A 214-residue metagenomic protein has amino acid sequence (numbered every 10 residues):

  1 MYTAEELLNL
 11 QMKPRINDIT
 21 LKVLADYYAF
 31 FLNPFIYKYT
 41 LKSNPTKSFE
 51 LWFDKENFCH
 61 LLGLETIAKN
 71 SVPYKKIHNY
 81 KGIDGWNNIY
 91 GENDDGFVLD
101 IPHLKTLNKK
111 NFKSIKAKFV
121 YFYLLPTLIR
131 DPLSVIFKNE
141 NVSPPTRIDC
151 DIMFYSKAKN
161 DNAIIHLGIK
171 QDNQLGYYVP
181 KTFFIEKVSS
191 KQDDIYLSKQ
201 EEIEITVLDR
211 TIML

Functional and structural regions predicted by a protein language model:
M1-I152: An acidic, glycine-rich, mixed-charge low-complexity segment common to nucleic-acid enzymes
N111-T211: Conserved binding-pocket/active-site segment within a compact domain
